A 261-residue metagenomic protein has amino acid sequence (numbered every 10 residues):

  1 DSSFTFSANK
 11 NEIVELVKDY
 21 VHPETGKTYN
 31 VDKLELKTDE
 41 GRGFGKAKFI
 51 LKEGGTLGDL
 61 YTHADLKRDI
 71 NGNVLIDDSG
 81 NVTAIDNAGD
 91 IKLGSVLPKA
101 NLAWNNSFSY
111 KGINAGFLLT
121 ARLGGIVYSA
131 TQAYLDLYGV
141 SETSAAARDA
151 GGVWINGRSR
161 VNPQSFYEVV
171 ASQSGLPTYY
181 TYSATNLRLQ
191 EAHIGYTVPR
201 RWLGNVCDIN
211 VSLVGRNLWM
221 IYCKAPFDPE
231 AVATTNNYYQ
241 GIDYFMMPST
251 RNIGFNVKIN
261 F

Functional and structural regions predicted by a protein language model:
D1-S2, F6, W104, Y110 (+3 more regions): Transmembrane beta-strands of outer-membrane beta-barrel proteins
D1-V96, C223-P226: Conserved small-residue
F6-E12, Y110-G112, A121-G125, E191 (+3 more regions): Transmembrane beta-strands of outer-membrane beta-barrel pores
N11-L34, G124-G152, I221-A231: Outer-membrane beta-barrel and related beta-rich outer-membrane complex signature in Gram-negative bacteria
G26-G58, A150-R158, S172-S174, Y222-F261: C-terminal beta-signal and terminal closure region of outer-membrane beta-barrel proteins
T83-K92, S144, S172-Y180, N237-G241: Extracytoplasmic loops and strand-loop junctions of Gram-negative outer membrane beta-barrel proteins
P98-L102, T185-Q190, C207, S249-I253: Residues that define the transmembrane beta-barrel architecture of outer-membrane proteins
R122-N210, V214-R216: Extracytoplasmic gating/loop element in the C-terminal half of outer-membrane beta-barrel translocons and assembly
